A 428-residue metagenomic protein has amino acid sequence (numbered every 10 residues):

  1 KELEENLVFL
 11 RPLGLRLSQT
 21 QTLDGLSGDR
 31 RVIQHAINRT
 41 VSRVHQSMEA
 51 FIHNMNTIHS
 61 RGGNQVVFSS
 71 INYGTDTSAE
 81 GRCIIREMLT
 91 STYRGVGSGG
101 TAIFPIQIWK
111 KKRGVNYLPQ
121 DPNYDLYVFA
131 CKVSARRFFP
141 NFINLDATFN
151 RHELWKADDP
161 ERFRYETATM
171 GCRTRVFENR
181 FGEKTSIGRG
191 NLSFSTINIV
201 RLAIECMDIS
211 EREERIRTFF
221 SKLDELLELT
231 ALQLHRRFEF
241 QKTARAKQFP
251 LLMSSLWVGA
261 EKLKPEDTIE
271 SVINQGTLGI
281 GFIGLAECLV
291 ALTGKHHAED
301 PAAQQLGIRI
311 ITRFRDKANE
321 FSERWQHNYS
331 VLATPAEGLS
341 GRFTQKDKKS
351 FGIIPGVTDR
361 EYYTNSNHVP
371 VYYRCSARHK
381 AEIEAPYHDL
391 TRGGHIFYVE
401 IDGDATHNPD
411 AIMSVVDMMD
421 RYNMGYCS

Functional and structural regions predicted by a protein language model:
K1-N274, K295-H296, D300-S428: Conserved catalytic cores of very large enzyme subunits
L278-A291, T312: Contiguous, well-ordered alpha-helical segments that form the cores/surfaces of helical PPI scaffolds
